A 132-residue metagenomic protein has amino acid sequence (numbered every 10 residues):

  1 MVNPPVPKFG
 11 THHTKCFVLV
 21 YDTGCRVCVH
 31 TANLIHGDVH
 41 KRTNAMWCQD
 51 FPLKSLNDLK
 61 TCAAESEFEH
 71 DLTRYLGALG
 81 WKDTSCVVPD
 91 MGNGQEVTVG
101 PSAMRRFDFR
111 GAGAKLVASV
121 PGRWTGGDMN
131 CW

Functional and structural regions predicted by a protein language model:
M1-V2: Trp- and S/T/G-rich repeat-edge/linker motifs of beta-rich repeat architectures
P5-K54, L72: HKD (HxKxxxxD) catalytic microenvironment of the phospholipase D
I35-W132: Charged, low-complexity intrinsically disordered terminal segments
